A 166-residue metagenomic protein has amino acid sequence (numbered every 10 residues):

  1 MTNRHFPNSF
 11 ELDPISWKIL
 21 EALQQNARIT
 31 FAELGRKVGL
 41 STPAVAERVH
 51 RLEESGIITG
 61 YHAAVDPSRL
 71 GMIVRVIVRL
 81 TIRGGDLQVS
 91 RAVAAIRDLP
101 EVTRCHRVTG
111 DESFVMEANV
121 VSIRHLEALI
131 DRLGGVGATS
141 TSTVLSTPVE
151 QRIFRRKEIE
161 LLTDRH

Functional and structural regions predicted by a protein language model:
M1-H166: A compositional/biophysical signature of low hydrophobicity enriched in polar/charged and small residues
